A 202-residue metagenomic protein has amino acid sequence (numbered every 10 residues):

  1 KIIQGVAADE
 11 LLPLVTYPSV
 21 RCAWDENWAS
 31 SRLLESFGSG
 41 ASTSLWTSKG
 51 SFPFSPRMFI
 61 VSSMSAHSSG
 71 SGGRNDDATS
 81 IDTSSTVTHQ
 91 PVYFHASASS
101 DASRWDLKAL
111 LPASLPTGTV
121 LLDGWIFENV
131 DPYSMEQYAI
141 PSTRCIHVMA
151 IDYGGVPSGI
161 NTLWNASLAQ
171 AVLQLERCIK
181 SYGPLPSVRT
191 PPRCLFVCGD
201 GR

Functional and structural regions predicted by a protein language model:
K1-R202: Eukaryotic helix-grip
